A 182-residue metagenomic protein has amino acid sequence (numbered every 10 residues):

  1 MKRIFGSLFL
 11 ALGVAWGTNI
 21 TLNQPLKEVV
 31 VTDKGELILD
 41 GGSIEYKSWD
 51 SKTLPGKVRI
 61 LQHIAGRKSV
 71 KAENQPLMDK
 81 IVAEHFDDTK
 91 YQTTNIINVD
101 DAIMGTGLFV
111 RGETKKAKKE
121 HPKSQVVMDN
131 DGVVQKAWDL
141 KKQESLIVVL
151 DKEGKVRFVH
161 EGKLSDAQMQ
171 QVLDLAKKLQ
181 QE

Functional and structural regions predicted by a protein language model:
M1-I4: Positively charged n-region of N-terminal signal peptides that target proteins for export
F9-G17: Hydrophobic h-region of N-terminal signal peptides that target proteins for export in Gram-negative bacteria
T18-L26: Cleaved targeting-peptide boundary
V29-V58: A short beta-strand-turn-helix
G56-R59, T89-Q92, P122-K123, E144-S145 (+1 more regions): Loop/turn elements at helix/coil->beta-strand transitions in domains of secreted/extracellular proteins
Q62-A117: Structural microenvironment flanking redox-active thiols in thiol-disulfide oxidoreductases
Q92-I96, L108-K141: Short, internal strand/loop/helix patches that form the active-site neighborhood or redox-interaction surface
Q143-E182: Thiol-/selenol-based redox modules, centered on thioredoxin-like and closely related oxidoreductase domains
